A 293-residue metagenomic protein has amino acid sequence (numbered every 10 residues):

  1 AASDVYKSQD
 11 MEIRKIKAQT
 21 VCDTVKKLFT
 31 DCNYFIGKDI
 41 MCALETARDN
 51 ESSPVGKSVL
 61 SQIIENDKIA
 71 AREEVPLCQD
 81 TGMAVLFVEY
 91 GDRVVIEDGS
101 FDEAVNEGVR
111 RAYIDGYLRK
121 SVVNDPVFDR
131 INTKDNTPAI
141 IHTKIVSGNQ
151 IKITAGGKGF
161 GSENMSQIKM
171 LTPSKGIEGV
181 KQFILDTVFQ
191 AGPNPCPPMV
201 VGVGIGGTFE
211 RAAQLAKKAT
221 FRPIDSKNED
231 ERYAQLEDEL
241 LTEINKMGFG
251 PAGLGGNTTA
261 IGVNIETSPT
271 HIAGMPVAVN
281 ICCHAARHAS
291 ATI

Functional and structural regions predicted by a protein language model:
A1-Y6: Short, small-residue-biased leader/transition segments that mark boundaries at the very start of proteins
D10-I293: Non-transmembrane, aqueous-exposed alpha-helical and coiled segments at domain scale
